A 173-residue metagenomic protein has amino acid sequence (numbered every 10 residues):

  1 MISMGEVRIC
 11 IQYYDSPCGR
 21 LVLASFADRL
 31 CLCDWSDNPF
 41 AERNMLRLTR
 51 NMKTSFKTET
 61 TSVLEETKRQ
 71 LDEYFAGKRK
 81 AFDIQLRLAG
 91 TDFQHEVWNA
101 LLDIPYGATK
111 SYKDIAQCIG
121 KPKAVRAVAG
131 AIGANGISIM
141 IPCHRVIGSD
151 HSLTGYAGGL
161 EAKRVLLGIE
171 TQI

Functional and structural regions predicted by a protein language model:
M1-P122, I169-I173: Basic nucleic-acid-binding alpha-helical/helix-turn surface characteristic of O6-alkylguanine DNA
N44, P142, A162-K163: Short, hydrophobic-biased amphipathic alpha-helical segments
R126-N135: Regulatory, non-catalytic segments
I139-V146: Short Lys/Arg-enriched helix C-cap and helix-to-coil transition segments that create basic nucleic-acid-contact patches
S149-I173: …primarily DNA-binding HTH/wHTH and HhH modules…
